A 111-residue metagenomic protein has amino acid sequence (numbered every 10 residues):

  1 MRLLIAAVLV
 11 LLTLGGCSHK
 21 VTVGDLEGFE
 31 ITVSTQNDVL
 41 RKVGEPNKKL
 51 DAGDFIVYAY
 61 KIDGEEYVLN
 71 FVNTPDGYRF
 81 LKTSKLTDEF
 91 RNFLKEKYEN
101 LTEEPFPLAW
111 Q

Functional and structural regions predicted by a protein language model:
M1-L4: Positively charged n-region of N-terminal signal peptides that target proteins for export
T13-G16: C-terminal motif of bacterial Sec signal peptides marking the signal peptidase cleavage site
S18-Q111: Residues within mature, well-folded domains
